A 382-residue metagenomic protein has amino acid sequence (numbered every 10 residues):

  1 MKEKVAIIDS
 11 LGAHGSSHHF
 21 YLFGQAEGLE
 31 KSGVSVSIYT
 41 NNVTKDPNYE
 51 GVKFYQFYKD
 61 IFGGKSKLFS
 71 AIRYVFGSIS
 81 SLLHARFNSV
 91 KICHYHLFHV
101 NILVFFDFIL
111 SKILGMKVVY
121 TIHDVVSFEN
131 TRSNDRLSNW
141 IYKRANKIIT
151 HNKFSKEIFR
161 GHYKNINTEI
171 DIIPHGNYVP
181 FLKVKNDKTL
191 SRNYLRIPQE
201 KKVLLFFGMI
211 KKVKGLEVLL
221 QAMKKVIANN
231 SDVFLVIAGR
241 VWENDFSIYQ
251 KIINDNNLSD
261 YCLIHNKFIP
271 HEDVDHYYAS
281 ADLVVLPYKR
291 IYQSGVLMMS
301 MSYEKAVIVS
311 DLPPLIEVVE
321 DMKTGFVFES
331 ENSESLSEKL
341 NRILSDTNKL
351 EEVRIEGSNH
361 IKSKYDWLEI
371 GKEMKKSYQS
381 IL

Functional and structural regions predicted by a protein language model:
D9-F76, H99-N101, S155-R160, I170 (+1 more regions): N-terminal strand-loop element at the rim of the active site of nucleotide-sugar-dependent glycosyltransferases
V43-T44, N177, F207, F234-I248 (+1 more regions): Glycosyltransferase donor-sugar binding loop
T131-R132, R160-G161, G176-Y194, L368: Acidic anion/phosphate-binding donor-loop and adjacent secondary structure in glycosyltransferase catalytic cores
N193, S335, R342, K349-K364 (+1 more regions): A short, well-ordered alpha-helix in the C-terminal region of glycosyltransferases
P198-K214, L220-M223, L235-V236: Conserved donor-binding/catalytic core segment of Leloir-type glycosyltransferases
S247-E272: Nucleotide-activated donor-binding/catalytic signature segment of Leloir-type glycosyltransferases, i.e., the conserved
L283, A306-S310, V319: Short hydrophobic beta-strand element within catalytic cores of glycosyltransferases and related nucleotide-activated
D321-M322, F326-S333, R342-N348: Conserved acidic donor-binding segment of nucleotide-sugar-dependent glycosyltransferases
